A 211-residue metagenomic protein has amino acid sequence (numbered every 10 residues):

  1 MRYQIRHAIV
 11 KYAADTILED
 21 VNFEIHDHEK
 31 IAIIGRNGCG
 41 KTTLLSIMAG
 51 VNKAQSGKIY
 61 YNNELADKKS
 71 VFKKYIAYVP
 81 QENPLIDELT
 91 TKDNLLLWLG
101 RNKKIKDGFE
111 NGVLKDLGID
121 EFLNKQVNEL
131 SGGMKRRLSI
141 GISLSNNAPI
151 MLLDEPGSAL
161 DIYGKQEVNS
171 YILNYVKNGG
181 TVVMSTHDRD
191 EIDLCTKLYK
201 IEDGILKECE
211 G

Functional and structural regions predicted by a protein language model:
Y3-I5, L18-D20: Conserved structural motif at the start of ABC-family nucleotide-binding domains
A49: Helix-to-loop junction immediately C-terminal to a conserved catalytic motif
G57-F72: Conserved ABC transporter NBD signature motif
E82, E88-R101: Q-loop/switch helix immediately C-terminal to the Walker
L96, D107-F122: Conserved ABC ATPase "signature" region
Q126-G133: Conserved ABC ATPase signature
M151-E155: Catalytic Walker B motif of ABC-type/P-loop ATPase nucleotide-binding domains
